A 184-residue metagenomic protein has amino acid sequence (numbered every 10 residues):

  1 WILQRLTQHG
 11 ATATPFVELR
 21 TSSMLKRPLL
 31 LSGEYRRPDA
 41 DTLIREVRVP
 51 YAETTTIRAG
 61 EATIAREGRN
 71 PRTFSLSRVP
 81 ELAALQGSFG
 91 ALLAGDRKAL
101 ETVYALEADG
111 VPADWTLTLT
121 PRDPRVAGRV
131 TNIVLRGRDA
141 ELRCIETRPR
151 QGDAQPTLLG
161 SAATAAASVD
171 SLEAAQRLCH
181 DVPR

Functional and structural regions predicted by a protein language model:
W1-F16, T21-P28, A174-R184: N-terminal leader/targeting segments and the immediate start of mature chains
T14-F16, L30-S32, I57, V130 (+1 more regions): Extended beta-sheet lipid-handling architectures
F16, L43-V47, A62-A65, L117-L119 (+1 more regions): Short hydrophobic/aromatic-rich beta-strand segments that constitute the beta-sheet cores of beta-sandwich/beta-barrel
L19-T21, A65, G152: Hydrophobic lipid-interacting interfaces of membrane-associated proteins
K26-G33, D153: Amphipathic hydrophobic-ligand
E34-A84, A154-P156, S161-T164: An acidic-aromatic
R69-T116: Flexible, surface-exposed loop/linker segments and immediately adjacent secondary-structure boundaries
R97-P183: Gly/Pro-enriched, hydrophobic low-complexity segments that function as extracytoplasmic propeptides/linkers
